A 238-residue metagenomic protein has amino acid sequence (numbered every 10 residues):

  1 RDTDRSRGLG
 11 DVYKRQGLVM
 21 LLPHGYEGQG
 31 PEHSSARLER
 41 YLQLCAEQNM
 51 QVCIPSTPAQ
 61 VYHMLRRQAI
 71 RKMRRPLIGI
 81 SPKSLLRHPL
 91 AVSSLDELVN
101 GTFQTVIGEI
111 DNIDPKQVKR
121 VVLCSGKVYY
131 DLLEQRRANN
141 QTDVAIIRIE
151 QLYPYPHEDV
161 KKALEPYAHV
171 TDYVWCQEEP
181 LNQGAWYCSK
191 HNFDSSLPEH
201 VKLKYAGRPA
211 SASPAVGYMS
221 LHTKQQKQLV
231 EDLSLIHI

Functional and structural regions predicted by a protein language model:
D2-Y13, I236-H237: Single conserved hydrophobic/aromatic residue that forms the stacking wall/gate of nucleotide- or nucleobase-binding
T3, P82, V174: Short, well-ordered beta-to-alpha junction loops that form the rim of enzyme active sites and present histidine/acidic
R7, D11, L65-A69, I110-N112: A generic local secondary-structure boundary/capping motif
D11-Y26, Q43: Catalytic or ion-translocation cores adjacent to nucleophile or general acid/base/metal-coordination motifs in diverse
Y13, L85-L86: ADP-ribose/NAD+-binding catalytic cleft of ART/PARP-like enzymes
G17, Y26-R37, R71-R74, R87-H88 (+1 more regions): Thiamine diphosphate
G25-R71: Conserved thiamine diphosphate
I78-I80: Terminal amphipathic helices with adjacent charged low-complexity linkers/tails
